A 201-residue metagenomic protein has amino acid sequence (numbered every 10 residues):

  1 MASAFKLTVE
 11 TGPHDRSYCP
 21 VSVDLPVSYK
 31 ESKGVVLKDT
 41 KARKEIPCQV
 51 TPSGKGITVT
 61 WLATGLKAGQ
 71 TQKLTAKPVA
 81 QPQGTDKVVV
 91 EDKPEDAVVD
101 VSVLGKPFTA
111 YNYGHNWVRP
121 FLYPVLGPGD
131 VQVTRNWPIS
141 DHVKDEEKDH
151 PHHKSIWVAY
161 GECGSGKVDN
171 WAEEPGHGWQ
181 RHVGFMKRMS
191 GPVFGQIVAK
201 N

Functional and structural regions predicted by a protein language model:
M1-V89, V99, V103, Y111-K200: Alpha-mannosidase-like glycoside hydrolase catalytic domains involved in N-glycan trimming, generalizing to other
P94-E95: Short, small/polar residue-rich loop motifs at catalytic or cofactor-binding pockets
